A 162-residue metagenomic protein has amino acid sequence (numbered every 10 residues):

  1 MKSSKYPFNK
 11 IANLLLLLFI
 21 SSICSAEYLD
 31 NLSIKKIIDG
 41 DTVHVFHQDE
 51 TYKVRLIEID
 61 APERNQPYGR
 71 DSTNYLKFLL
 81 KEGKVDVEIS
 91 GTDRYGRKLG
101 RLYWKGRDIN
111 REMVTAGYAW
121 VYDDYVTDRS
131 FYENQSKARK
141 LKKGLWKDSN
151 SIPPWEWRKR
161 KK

Functional and structural regions predicted by a protein language model:
K2-L18, S22-K162: Small beta-barrel nucleic-acid-binding modules, primarily SNase/OB-fold domains and secondarily Tudor-like barrels
